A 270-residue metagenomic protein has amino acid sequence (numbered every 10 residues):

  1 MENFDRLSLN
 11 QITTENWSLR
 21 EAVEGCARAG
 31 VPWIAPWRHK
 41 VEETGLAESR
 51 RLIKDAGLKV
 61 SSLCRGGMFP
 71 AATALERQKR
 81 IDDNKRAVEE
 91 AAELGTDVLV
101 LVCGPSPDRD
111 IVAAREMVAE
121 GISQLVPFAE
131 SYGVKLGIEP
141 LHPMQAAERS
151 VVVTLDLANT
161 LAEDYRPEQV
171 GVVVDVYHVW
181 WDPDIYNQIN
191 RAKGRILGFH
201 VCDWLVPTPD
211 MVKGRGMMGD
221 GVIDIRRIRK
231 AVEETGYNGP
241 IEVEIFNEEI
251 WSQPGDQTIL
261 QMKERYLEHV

Functional and structural regions predicted by a protein language model:
M1-G30, G95-T96, V152-V174, H178-V270: Histidine-acidic metal/acid-base catalytic patches
M1-S8, V60-A71, G104-S106: N-terminal small/glycine-rich loop or linker at the start of catalytic domains across soluble metabolic enzymes
T13-E15, R38-K40, G66-F69, C103-P107 (+4 more regions): Active-site-proximal loop/turn and secondary-structure-junction residues that shape catalytic pockets, frequently
G25-E43, C64-G67: N-terminal substrate-binding region of glycoside hydrolase catalytic domains
P32-W33, K59, D97, K135 (+1 more regions): Residue-level detector of anion-binding/catalytic polar loops
A35, S62-C64, V100, G137 (+2 more regions): Conserved beta-strand positions in the central sheet of alpha/beta enzyme cores
E42-L52, R109: Active-site-adjacent beta->alpha loops and helix N-cap segments on the catalytic face of soluble alpha/beta enzymes
D55, A74-G171, W181-P183, Q257 (+2 more regions): Active-site acidic/histidine proton-transfer and metal-coordination neighborhood in alpha/beta enzyme cores
